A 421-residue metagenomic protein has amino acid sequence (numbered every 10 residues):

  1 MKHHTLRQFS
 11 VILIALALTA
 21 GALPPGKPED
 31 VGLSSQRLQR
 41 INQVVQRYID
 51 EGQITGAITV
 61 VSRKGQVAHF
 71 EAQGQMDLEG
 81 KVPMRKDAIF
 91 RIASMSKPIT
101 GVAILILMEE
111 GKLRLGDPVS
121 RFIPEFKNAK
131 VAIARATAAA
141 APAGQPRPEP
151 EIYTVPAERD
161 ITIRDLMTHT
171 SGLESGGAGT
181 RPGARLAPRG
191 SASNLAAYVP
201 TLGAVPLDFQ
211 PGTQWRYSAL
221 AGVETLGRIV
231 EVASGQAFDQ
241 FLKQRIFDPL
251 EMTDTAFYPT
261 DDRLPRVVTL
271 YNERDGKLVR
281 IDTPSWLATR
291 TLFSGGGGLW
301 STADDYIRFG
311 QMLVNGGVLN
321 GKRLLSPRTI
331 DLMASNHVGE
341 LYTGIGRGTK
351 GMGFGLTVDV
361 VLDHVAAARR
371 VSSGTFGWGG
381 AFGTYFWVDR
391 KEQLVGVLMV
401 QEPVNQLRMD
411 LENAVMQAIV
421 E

Functional and structural regions predicted by a protein language model:
K2-S10: Bacterial N-terminal signal peptides that target proteins for export
F9-T19: Bacterial N-terminal signal peptides
A22-E29: Acidic/histidine-rich, surface-exposed loop or edge segments in extracytoplasmic proteins
E29-I92, K112-R114, N128-A136, P284 (+1 more regions): Short, conserved catalytic-motif segment at the N-terminal edge
Q39-Q46, G65-F70, F90-V119, V223-E231 (+2 more regions): Active-site SXXK
P124-S373: Short, surface-exposed loop or secondary-structure junction motifs that flank catalytic or metal-binding residues
F386-D389, Q393-E402: Short, well-ordered beta-strand elements
P403-E421: Generic C-terminus detector
